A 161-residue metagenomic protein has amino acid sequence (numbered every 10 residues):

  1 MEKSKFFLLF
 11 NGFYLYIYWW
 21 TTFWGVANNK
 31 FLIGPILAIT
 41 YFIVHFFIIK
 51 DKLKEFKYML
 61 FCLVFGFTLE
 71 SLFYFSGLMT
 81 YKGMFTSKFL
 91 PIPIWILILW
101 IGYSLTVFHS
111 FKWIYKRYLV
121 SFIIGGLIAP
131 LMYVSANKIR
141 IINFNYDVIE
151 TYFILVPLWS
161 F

Functional and structural regions predicted by a protein language model:
M1-F161: Aromatic-rich, lipid-facing transmembrane alpha helices and their immediate juxtamembrane interface loops in integral
